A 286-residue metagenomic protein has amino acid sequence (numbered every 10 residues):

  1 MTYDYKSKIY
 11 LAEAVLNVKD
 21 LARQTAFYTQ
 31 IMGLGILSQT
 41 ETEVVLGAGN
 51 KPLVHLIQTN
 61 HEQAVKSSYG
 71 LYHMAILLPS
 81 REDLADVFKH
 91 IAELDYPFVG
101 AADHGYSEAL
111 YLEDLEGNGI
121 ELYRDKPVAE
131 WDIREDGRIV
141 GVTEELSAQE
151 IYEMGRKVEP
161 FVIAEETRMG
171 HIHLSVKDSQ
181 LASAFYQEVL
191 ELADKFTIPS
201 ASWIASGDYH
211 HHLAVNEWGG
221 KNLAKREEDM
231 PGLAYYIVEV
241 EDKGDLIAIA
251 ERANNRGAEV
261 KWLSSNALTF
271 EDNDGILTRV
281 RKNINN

Functional and structural regions predicted by a protein language model:
M1-A22, A129-Q180, L233-Y236, N286: N-terminal beta-strand motif that seeds the catalytic metal site of vicinal oxygen chelate
T2-H61, S68-L71, I76: An N-terminus-focused feature that recognizes amino-terminal "leader" regions
I9, L16-A22, A75-G119, V176-Q180 (+3 more regions): Vicinal oxygen chelate
L21-G35, H90, D178-D194: Amphipathic alpha-helical segments
G33-Q39, F98-V99, E191-F196, N255-L263: Short secondary-structure junctions
G35-Y69, G119-K126, A193-M230, F270-N273 (+1 more regions): Conserved short beta-strand elements that form part of the metal-binding/catalytic scaffold of enzyme active sites
E43-I57, H61-D103, L110-K126, E130-G137: Active-site-adjacent scaffolding segments
E165-E191, K195-P199, A205: A mid-sequence, solvent-exposed acidic-amphipathic segment
